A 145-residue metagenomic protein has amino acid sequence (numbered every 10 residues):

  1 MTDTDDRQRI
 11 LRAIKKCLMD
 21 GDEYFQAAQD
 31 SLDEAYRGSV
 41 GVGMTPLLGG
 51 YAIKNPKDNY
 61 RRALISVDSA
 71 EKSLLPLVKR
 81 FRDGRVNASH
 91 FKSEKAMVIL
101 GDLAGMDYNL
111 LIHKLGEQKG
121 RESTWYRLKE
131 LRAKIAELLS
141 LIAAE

Functional and structural regions predicted by a protein language model:
M1-E145: A composition-biased, non-transmembrane "mature-region" signal
